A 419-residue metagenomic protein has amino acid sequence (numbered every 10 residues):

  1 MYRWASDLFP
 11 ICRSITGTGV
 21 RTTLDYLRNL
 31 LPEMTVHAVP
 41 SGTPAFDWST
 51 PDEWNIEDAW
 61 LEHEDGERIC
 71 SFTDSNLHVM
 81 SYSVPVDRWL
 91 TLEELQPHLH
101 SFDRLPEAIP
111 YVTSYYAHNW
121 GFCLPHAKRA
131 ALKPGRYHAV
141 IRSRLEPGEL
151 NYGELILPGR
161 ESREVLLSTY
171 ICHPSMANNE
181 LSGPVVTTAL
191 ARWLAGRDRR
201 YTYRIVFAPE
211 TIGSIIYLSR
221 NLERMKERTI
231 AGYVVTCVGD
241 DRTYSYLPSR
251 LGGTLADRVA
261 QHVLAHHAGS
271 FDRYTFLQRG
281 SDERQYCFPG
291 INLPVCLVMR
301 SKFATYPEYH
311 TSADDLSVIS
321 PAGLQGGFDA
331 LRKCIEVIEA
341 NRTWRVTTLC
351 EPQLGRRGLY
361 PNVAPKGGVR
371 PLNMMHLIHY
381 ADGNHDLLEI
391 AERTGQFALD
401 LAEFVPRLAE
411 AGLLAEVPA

Functional and structural regions predicted by a protein language model:
M1-A419: N-terminal hydrophobic/helix-forming segments and targeting peptides
